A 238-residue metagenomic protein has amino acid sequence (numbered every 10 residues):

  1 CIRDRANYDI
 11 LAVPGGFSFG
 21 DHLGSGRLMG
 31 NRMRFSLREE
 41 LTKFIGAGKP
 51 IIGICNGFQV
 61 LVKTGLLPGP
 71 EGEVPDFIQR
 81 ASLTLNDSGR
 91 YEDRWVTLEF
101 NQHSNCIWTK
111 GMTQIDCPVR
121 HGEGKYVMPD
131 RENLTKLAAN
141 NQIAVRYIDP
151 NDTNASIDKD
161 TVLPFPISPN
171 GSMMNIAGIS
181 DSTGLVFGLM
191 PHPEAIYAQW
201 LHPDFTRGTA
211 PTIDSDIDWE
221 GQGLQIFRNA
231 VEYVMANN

Functional and structural regions predicted by a protein language model:
C1-I2: Short, small-residue-biased leader/transition segments that mark boundaries at the very start of proteins
D9-I10: Short, Asp-centered acidic motifs that coordinate Mg2+ and/or phosphate in catalytic or ligand-binding sites
G15-F17, P191: Short glycine-/small-residue-rich Rossmann-like dinucleotide-binding loops
F19-N105: Cysteine-nucleophile active-site neighborhood
H22-S25, V62-L66, G111, P129-R131 (+1 more regions): Short acidic, glycine/serine/threonine-rich loops at helix termini
D93-W95, M112, G171-I176: Short beta-strand-initiation
S104-T113: Conserved beta-loop-beta connector loops within the AMP-binding
P118-N238: Acyltransferase
